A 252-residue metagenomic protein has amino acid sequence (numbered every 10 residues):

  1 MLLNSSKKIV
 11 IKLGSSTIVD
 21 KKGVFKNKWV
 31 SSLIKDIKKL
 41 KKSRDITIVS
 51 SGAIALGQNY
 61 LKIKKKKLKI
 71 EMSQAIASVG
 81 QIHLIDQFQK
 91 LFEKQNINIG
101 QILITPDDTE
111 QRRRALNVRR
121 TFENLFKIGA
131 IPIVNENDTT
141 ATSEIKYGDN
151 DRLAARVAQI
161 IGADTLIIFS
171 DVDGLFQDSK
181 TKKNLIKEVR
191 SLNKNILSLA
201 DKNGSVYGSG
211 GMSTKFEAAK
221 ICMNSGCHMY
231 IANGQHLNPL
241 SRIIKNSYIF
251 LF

Functional and structural regions predicted by a protein language model:
M1-N98, I102-F252: C-terminal catalytic "cap/lid" subdomain
